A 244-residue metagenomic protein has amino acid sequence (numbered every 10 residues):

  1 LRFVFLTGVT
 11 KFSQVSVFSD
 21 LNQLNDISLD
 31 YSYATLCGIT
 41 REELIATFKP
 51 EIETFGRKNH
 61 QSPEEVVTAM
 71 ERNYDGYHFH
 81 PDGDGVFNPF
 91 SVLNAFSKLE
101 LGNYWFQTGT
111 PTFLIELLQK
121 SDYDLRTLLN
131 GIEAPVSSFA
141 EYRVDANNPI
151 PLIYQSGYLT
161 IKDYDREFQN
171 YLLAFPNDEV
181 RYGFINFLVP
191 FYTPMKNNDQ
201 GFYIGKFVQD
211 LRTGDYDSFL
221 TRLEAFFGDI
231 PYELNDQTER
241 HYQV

Functional and structural regions predicted by a protein language model:
L1-Y242: Phosphate-binding site recognition
